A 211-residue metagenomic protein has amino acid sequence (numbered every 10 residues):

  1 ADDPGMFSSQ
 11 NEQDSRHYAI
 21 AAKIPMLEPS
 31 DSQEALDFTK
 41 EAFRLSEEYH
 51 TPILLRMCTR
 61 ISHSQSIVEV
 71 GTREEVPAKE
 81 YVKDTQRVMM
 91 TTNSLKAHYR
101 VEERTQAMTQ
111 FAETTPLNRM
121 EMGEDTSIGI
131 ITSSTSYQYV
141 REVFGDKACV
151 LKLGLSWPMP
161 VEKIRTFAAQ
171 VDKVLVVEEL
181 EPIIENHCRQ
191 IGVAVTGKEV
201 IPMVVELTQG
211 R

Functional and structural regions predicted by a protein language model:
A1-E48: Thiamine diphosphate
P29-R211: Flexible, low-complexity linker and terminal segments
